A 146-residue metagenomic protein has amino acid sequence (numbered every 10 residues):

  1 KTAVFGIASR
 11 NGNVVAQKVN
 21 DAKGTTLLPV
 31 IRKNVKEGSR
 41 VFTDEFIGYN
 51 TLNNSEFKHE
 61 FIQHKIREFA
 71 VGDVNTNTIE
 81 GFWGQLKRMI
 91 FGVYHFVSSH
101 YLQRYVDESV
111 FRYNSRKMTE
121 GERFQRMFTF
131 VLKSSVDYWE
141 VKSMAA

Functional and structural regions predicted by a protein language model:
K1-A146: Residue-level recognition of single "structural anchor" positions that define or cap local secondary structure
